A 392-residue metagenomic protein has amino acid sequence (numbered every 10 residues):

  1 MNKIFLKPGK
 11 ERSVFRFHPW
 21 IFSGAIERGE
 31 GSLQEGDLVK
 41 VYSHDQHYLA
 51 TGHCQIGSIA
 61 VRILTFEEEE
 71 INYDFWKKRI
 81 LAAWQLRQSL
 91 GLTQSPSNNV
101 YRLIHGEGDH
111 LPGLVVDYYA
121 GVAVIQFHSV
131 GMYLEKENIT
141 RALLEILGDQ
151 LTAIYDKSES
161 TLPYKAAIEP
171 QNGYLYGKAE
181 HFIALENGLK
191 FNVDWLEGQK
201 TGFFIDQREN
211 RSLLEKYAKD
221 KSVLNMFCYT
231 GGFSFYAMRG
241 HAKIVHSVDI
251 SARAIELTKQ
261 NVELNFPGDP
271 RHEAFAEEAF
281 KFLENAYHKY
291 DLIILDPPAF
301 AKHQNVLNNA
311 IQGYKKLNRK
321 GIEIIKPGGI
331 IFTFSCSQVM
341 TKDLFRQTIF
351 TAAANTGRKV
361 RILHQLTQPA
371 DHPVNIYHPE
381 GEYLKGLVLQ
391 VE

Functional and structural regions predicted by a protein language model:
M1-Y118: Non-catalytic accessory regions of SAM-dependent methyltransferases
I104-D117, Y133-F204, S212: Non-catalytic substrate-recognition/targeting regions of SAM-dependent transferases
D220-Y229: Conserved class I S-adenosyl-L-methionine
T230-A242: Conserved SAM-binding loop of SAM-dependent methyltransferases across substrates and taxa, primarily the Class I
I244-D249: Conserved SAM-binding motif I beta-strand of class I
S251-I294: S-adenosyl-L-methionine
Y290-K320: Mobile active-site "lid"/loop adjacent to the S-adenosyl-L-methionine
I330-E392: C-terminal catalytic and target-recognition region of SAM-dependent MTase-like enzymes, primarily methyltransferases
